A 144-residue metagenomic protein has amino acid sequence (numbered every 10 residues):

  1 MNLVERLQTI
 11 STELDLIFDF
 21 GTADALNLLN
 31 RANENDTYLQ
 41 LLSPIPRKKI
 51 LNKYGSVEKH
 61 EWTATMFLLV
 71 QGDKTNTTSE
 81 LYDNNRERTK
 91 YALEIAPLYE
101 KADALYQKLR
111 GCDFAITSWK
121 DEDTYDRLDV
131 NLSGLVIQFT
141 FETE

Functional and structural regions predicted by a protein language model:
M1-S11, T63-T75: Short N-terminal signal/transit or membrane-insertion segments and the immediately adjacent low-complexity/disordered
M1-S56: Small/polar-rich, solvent-exposed N-terminal microdomains that initiate assembly or binding
V4-D19, T37-L41, Y91-E142: Acidic-leaning, charged glycine-interspersed low-complexity segments
K49, T143-E144: Short, surface-exposed beta-strand/loop "edge" segments at domain boundaries and coil↔beta transitions
L51-E58, D126-V130: Short, solvent-exposed beta-strand/turn "edge" segments of beta-rich domains on protein surfaces
Y54-S56, N76-D83, A102-Q107: Low-complexity, flexible helical/coil segments
E58-D73, N131-T143: Oligomerization/assembly interface segments of phage tail-like spikes and tubes
K74-I95: A solvent-exposed, charged loop/short amphipathic helix patch at secondary-structure junctions
